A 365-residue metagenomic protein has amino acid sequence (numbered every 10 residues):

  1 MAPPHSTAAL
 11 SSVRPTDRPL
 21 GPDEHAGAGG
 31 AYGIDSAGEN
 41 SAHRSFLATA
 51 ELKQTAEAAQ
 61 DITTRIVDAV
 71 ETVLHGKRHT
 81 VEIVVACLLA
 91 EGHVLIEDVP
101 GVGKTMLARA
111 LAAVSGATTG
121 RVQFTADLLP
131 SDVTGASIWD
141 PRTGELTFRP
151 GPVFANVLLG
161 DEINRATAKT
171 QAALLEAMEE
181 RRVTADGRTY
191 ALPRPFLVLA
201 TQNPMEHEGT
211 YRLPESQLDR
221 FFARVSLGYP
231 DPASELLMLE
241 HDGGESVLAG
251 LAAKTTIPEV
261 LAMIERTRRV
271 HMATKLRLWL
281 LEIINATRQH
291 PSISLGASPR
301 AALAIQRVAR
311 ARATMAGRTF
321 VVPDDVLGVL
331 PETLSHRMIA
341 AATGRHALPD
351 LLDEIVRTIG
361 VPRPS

Functional and structural regions predicted by a protein language model:
A9, P19, S45-E57, Q289-S365: C-terminal engagement/docking regions of AAA+ P-loop ATPases
T55-V99: Pre-Walker A (pre-P-loop) alpha-helix and adjacent loop at the N terminus of AAA/AAA+ ATPase modules, a conserved
E82-A86, W139-L159, R188: Conserved alpha-helical scaffold flanking the Walker A/P-loop in AAA+ ATPase domains
L88-T125: Walker A/P-loop
D98, D161-E162, A173: Walker B catalytic acidic pair
V99, V133, T201: P-loop (Walker A) phosphate-binding loop of NTP-binding proteins
V114-R142: AAA+/P-loop NTPase substrate/partner-engagement loops
D140-E145, A166-T170, M178-R269, R310-M315: Canonical AAA+ ATPase core
